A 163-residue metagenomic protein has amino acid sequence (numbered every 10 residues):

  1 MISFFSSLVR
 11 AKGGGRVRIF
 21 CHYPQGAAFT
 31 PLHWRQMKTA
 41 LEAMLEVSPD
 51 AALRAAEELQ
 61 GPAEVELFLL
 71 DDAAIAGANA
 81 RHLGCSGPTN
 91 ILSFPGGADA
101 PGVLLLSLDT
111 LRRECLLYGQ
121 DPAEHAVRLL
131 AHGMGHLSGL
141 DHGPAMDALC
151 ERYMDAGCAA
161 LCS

Functional and structural regions predicted by a protein language model:
M1-A126, G135-S163: An acidic/histidine-cluster motif and surrounding catalytic segment that typifies divalent-metal-assisted enzyme active
H132: Small-residue (GG/TT-enriched) beta-loop-alpha framework at ligand/catalytic clefts
